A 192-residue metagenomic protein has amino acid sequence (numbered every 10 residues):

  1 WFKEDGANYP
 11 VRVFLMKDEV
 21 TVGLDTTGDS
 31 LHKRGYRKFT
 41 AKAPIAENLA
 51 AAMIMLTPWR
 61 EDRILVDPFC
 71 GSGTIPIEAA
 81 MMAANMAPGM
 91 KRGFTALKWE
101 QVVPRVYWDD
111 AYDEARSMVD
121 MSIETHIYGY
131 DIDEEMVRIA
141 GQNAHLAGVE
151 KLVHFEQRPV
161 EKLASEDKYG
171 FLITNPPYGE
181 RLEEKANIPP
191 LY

Functional and structural regions predicted by a protein language model:
W1-Y36: Non-catalytic substrate-recognition/targeting regions of SAM-dependent transferases
E4, I188-Y192: Short, intrinsically disordered, charge-balanced linker/junction segments flanking boundaries in proteins
V22-P58: SAM-dependent Rossmann-like transferase core, predominantly class I methyltransferases with a strong bias toward
D29-S30, P177-R181: A short, flexible beta-alpha/helix-coil linker loop
R37-T40, L182, A186: Short glycine-enriched, charge-decorated loop/helix-capping segments at active-site entrances that position
I45-A164, R181, N187: Conserved S-adenosyl-L-methionine
D67, N175-P176: Hydrophobic alpha-helix-in-membranes signature
E161-I173: A short acidic, Gly/Pro-enriched loop at the edge of an enzyme's catalytic core that lines a small-molecule cofactor
